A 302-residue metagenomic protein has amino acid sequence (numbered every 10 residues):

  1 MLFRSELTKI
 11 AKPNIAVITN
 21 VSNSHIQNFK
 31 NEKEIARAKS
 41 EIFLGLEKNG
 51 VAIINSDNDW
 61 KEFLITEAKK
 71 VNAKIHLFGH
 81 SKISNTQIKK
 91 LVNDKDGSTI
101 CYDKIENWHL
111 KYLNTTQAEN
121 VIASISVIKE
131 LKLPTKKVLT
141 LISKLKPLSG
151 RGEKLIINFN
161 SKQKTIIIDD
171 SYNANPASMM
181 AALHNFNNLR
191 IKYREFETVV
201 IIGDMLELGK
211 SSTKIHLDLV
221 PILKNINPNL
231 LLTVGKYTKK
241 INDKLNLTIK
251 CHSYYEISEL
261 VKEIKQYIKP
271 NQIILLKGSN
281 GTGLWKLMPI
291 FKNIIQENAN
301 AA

Functional and structural regions predicted by a protein language model:
M1-E67, E207: Flexible active-site lid/hinge loop adjacent to a nucleotide/diphosphate and Mg2+-phosphate binding pocket
N14, N28, K48, K69-K74 (+2 more regions): ATP-dependent carboxylate-amine ligase
V21-N23, H80, M205, K236-Y237: Short, ordered loop/turn segments at secondary-structure junctions
H25-F29, K82-L91, V261-K265: Short, charged, surface-exposed secondary-structure boundary motifs
S56, S84, I156-N158: Glycine/charge-rich, flexible interdomain linkers and switch-proximal surface loops that mediate coupling
F78-S81, V92, G235, Y255: Residues at the C-termini of beta-strands that transition into short coil/loop
Q87-E106, E153-K154: Acidic-glycine-rich active-site phosphate/pyrophosphate-binding loop
W108-K111: Beta-strand/loop nucleic-acid-binding surfaces
